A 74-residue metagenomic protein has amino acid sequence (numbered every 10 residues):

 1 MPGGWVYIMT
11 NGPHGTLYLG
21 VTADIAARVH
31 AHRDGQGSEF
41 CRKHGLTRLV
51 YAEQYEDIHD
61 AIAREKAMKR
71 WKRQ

Functional and structural regions predicted by a protein language model:
M1-K69, Q74: GIY-YIG nuclease catalytic motif and its immediate N-terminal context
